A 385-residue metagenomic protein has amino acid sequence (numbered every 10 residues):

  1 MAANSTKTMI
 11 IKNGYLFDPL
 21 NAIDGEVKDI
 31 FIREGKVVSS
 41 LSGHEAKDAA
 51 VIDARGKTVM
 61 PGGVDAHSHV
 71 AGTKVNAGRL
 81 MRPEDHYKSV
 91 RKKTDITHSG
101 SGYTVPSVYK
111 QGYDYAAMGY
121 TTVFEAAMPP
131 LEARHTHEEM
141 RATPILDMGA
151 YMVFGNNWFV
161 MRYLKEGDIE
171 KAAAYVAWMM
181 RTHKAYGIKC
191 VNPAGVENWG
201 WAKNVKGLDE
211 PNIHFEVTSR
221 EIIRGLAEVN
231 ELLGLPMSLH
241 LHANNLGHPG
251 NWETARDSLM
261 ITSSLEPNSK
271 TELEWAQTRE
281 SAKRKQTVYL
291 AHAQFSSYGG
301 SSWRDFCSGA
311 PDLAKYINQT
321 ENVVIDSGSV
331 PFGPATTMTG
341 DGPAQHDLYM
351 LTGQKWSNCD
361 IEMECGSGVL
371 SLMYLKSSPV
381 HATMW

Functional and structural regions predicted by a protein language model:
M1-D48, D53-V59: N-terminal metal-binding scaffold of metallo-dependent hydrolase/deaminase domains
G14, I30, G35, G56 (+6 more regions): Divalent metal-coordination and catalytic microenvironments
A54-E139: Metal-associated gating/positioning segment near the N- to mid-region
G62-A66, V123-E125, M148-V153, Y186-C190 (+4 more regions): Hydrophobic faces of well-ordered beta-strands that scaffold small-molecule active sites in alpha/beta enzyme cores
S89-T94, Y115-A117, N157-F159, V196-P211: Gly-rich Lys/Arg/Thr-decorated short loops/hinges at beta-loop-alpha junctions or inter-strand turns that position
T104-G112, G167-M180: Short, acidic/polar
P129-A172: Mid-domain alpha/beta scaffold segments of enzyme catalytic cores
Y175-V229, N245-S258, T262-W385: Active-site neighborhoods of metal-dependent hydrolases
